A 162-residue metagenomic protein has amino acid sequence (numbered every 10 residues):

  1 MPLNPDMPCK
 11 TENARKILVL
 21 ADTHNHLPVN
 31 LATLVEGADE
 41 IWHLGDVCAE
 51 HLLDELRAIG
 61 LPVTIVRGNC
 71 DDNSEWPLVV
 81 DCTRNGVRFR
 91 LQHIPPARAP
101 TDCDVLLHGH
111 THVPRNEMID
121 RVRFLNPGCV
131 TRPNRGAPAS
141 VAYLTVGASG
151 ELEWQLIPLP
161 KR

Functional and structural regions predicted by a protein language model:
M1-V63, D71-L78, A137-S140, R162: N-terminal active-site segment of His-dependent metallophosphoesterases
L20-D22, W42-L44, G60-L61, G68-C70 (+3 more regions): A short linear-motif detector with a strong N-terminal bias
A21-N25, D46-V47, G68-D71, I94-P96 (+2 more regions): Active-site metal-binding loops of divalent metal-dependent hydrolases
A32-V35, L56-A58, N73-W76, C82 (+2 more regions): Short loop/helix-cap segments at secondary-structure boundaries that form the rim of catalytic
T64, N85-Q155: Conserved beta-sheet core of the metallophosphoesterase superfamily
L156-P160: Well-ordered alpha/beta subsegment
